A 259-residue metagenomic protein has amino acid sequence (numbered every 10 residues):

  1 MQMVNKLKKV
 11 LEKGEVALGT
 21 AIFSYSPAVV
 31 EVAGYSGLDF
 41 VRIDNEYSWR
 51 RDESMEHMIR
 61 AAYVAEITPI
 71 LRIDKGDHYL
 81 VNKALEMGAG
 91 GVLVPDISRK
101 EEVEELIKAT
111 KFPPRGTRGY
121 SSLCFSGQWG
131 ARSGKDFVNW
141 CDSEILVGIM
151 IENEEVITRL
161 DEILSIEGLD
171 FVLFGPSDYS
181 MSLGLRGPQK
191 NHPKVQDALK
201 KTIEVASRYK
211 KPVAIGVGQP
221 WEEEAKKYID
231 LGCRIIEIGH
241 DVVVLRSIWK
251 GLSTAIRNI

Functional and structural regions predicted by a protein language model:
M1-A21, R132-S143, K200-R208: N-terminal amphipathic alpha-helix/helix-capping segment at the start of soluble metabolic enzymes
M1-P69, K75-G76, K108, V147 (+2 more regions): Conserved N-terminal beta1-alpha1 strand-loop-helix module at the mouth
V16-A21, V41-I43, P69-I73, V92-V94 (+5 more regions): Hydrophobic faces of well-ordered beta-strands that scaffold small-molecule active sites in alpha/beta enzyme cores
E31, Y35, G76-G90, V94 (+3 more regions): Catalytic cores of alpha/beta
R51-H78, N82-E86, K108-R115, N139-S143 (+2 more regions): Alpha-helix-loop-beta-strand connector modules within alpha/beta enzyme cores
D77, R118-G130, I145, I151-E154 (+1 more regions): C-terminal alpha-helical cap/extension of soluble enzyme domains
Y79, G91-E167, D178-M181: Conserved anion-binding
G91-E105, V172-M181, C233-G251: Glycine-rich phosphate-binding active-site loops on the catalytic face of alpha/beta enzymes
